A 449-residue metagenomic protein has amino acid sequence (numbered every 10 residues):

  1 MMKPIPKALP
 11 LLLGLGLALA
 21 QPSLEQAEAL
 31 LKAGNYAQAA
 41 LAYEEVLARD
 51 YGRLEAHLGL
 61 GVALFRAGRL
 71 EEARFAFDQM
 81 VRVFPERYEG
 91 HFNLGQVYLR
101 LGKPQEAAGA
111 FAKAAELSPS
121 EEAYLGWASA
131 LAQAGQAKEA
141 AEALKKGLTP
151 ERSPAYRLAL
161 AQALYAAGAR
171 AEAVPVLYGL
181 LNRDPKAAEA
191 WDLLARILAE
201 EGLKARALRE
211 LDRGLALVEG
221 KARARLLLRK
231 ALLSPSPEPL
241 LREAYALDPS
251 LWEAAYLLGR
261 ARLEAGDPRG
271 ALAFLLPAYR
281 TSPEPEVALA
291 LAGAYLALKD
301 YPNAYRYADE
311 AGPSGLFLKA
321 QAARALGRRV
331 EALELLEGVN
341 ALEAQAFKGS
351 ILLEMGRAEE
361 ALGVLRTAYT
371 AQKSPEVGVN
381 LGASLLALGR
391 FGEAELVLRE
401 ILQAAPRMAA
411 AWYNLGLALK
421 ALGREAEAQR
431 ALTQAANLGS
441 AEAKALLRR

Functional and structural regions predicted by a protein language model:
L13, L17-V62, R66-G68, F75: N-terminal leader/linker segments that initiate helical-solenoid repeat arrays
K32-A33, R66-A67, R100-L101, Q133-A134 (+12 more regions): Register position in tetratricopeptide repeats
E45-V46, Q79-M80, K113-A114, K146-G147 (+9 more regions): Canonical positions in the second alpha-helix
Y51, P85, S118-P119, E151-R152 (+7 more regions): Short coil turns that delineate tetratricopeptide repeat
L54-E55, Y88-E89, E121-E122, P154-A155 (+9 more regions): Helix-start (N-cap) detector for alpha-helical repeat units in TPR-like alpha-solenoids, especially tetratricopeptide
G59, R66, N93, G126-W127 (+10 more regions): Canonical tetratricopeptide repeat
